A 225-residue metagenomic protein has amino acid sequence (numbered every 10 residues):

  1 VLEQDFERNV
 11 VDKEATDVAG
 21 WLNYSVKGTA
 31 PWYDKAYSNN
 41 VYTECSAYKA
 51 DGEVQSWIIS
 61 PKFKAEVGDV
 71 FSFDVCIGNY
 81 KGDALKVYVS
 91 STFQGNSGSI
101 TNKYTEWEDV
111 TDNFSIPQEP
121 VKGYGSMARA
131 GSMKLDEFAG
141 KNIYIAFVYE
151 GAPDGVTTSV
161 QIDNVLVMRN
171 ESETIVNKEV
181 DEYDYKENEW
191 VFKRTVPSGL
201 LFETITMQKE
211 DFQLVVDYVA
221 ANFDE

Functional and structural regions predicted by a protein language model:
V1, M168-F202: Low-complexity, Pro/Thr/Ser/Gly/Ala-rich linker/spacer regions in secreted, extracellular modular proteins
V1-A47, D184, N188-W190, R194: Extracellular glycan-recognition surfaces and repeat-rich motifs
F6, S60, D69-N79, L85-V89 (+1 more regions): Extracellular beta-strand-rich recognition modules
N9-K13, T92-G95, A152: Acidic glycine-/aspartate-rich tracts in secreted/extracellular proteins
E44-S56, P120-S126: Extracellular beta-rich ligand/substrate-recognition surface
D51-K64, R129-S132: Short beta-strands within extracellular/lumenal beta-sheet-rich domains
V75-F114: Extracellular ligand-binding interfaces
I116-E171: Terminal, low-complexity interaction segments
